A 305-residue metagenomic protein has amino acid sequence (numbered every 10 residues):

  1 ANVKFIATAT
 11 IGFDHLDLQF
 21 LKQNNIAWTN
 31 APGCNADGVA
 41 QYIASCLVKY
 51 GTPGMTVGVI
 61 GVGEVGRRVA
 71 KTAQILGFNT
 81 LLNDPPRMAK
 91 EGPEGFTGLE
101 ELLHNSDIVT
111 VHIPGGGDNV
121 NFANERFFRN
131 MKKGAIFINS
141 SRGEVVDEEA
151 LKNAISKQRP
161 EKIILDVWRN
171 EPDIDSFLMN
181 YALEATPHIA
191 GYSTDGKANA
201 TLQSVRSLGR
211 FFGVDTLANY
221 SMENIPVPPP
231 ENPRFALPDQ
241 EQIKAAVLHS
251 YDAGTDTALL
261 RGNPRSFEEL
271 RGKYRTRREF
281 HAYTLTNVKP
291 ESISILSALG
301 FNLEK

Functional and structural regions predicted by a protein language model:
A1-G51: Phosphate/diphosphate ligand-binding glycine-rich loop within oxidoreductases
N2-K4, N24-A27, F78, K133-A135 (+1 more regions): A short helix->loop->beta-strand "cap" motif at the edges of active sites that frequently abuts
P32, A40, P53-Q74: Glycine-rich adenosine-cofactor-binding loop
A40-M55, I75-L76, T201-R210: Oxidoreductase and adenylate-handling cofactor-binding alpha/beta cores
I75-G92: NAD(P)-binding Rossmann-fold cofactor-contacting core
R87-S176: Rossmann-like adenosine-cofactor binding region
G134, S140-L303: Rossmann-like dinucleotide-binding domain for NAD(H)/NADP(H)
